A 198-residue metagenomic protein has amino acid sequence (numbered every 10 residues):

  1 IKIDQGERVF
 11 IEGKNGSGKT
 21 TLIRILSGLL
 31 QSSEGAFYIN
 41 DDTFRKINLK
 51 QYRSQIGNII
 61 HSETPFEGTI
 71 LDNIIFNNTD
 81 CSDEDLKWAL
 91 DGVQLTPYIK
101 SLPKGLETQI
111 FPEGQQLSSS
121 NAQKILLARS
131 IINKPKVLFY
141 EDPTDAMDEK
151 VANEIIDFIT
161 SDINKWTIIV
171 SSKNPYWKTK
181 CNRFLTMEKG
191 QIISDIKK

Functional and structural regions predicted by a protein language model:
E12-K14: The feature captures the beta-strand-to-loop junction immediately N-terminal to the Walker
S27: Helix-to-loop junction immediately C-terminal to a conserved catalytic motif
G35-F44, Y52: Conserved ABC transporter NBD signature motif
E63-Q109: Conserved "ABC signature" C-loop
T96-I125, P143, G190: ABC-fold ATPase nucleotide-binding domain signature/coupling loops
L138-D142: Catalytic Walker B motif of ABC-type/P-loop ATPase nucleotide-binding domains
F158-S172, K178: Conserved catalytic loops of ABC-family nucleotide-binding domains
